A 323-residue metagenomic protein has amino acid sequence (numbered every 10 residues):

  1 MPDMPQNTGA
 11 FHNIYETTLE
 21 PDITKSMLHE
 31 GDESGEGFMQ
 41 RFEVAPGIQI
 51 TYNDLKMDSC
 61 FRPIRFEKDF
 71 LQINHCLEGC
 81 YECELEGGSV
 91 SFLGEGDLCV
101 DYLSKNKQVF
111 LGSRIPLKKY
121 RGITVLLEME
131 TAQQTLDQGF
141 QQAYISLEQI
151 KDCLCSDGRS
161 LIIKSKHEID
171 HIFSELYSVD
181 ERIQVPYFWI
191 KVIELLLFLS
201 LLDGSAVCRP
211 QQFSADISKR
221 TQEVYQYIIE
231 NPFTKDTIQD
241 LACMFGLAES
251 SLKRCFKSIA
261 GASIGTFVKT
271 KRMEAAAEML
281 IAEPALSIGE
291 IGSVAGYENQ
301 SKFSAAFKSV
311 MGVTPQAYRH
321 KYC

Functional and structural regions predicted by a protein language model:
M1, G9-E43: A short, N-terminal "cap"/entry segment at the start of jelly-roll beta-barrel domains of the cupin/DSBH fold
L28-L147: N-terminal regulatory/effector-sensing and dimerization cores that precede helix-turn-helix DNA-binding domains
A132-Q134, S178-I193: All-alpha amphipathic helical-bundle segments outside canonical DNA-binding/catalytic cores that form hydrophobic
E148-K164, E181-Y187, L196-Q226, E230 (+2 more regions): Short, Lys/Arg-enriched, Trp-marked, Pro/Gly-tolerant hinge/linker segments that flank
Q222-E230, K235, Q239-D240, S258-E298 (+1 more regions): Terminal helix-turn-helix DNA-binding modules in bacterial transcription factors
M244, V294-A295, V310: Residues within the alpha-helical elements of helix-turn-helix
S250, S301, Q316: Key DNA-contact positions within bacterial/archaeal DNA-binding proteins
L252, F256, K302-F303, F307: Short hydrophobic/aromatic patch on the recognition helix
